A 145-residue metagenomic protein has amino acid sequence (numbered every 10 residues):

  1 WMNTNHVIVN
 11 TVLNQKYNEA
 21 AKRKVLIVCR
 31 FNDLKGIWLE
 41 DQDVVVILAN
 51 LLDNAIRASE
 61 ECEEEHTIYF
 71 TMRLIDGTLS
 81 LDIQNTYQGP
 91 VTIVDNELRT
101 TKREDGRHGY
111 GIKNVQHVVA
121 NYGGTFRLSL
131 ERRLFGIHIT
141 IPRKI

Functional and structural regions predicted by a protein language model:
W1, N5, I27-I47: Conserved short strand/loop->alpha-helix "switch" segment adjacent to the catalytic nucleotide/phosphoryl-transfer site
N3-R23: Short beta-to-alpha transition helix within the HATPase_c
D41-E64: Conserved ATP-binding N-box helix of the HATPase_c
E65-G77: Short beta-strand/loop element within the Bergerat-fold HATPase_c
G77-G109: Glycine-rich/acidic phosphate-handling loop/turn and adjacent ATP-lid/helix of nucleotide-binding kinase/ATPase domains
G89, E131-H138: Glycine-rich nucleotide-binding loop
N114-G123: Conserved glycine-/histidine-rich ATP-lid loop and adjacent helix of the Bergerat-fold HATPase_c
Y122-R133: Glycine-rich ATP-binding loops of the HATPase_c
